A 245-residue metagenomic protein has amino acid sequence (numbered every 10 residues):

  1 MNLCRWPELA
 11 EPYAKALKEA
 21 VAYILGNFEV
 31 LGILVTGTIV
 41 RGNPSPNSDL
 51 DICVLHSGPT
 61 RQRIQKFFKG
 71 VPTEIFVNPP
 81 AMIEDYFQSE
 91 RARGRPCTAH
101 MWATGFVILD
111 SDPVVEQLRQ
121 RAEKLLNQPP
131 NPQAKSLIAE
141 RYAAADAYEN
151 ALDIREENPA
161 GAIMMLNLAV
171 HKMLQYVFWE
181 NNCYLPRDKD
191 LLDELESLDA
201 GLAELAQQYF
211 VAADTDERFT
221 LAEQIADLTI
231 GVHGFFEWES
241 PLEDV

Functional and structural regions predicted by a protein language model:
M1-L31: Helical scaffold of the NTase/Pol beta-like nucleotidyltransferase catalytic core
M1-L9, I64-E156: Conserved NTP/Mg2+-binding pocket subregion across the NTase superfamily
A10-A16, I33-I39, G70-V71, I138 (+1 more regions): A broad, low-specificity signal for short, low-complexity segments enriched in glycine/proline and polar/charged
Y13-E19, R41-S45, I108-Q117, V245: Short N-terminal helix-initiation segments at or just after the protein's N-terminus
V21, Q62, L174: Generic structural marker for isolated residues within well-ordered, non-membrane alpha-helices of soluble domains
I33-P80: Catalytic metal-binding acidic patch
L126-V245: Conserved nucleotidyltransferase catalytic core and NTase-mimicking acidic/glycine-rich helix/loop elements in nucleic
